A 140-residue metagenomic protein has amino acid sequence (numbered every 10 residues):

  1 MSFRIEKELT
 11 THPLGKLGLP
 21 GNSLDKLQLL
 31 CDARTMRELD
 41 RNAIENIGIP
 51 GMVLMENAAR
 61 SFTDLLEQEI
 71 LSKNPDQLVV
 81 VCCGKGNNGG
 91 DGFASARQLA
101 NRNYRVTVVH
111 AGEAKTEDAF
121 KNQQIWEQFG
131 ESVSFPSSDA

Functional and structural regions predicted by a protein language model:
M1-C31, L71-A140: Glycine-rich phosphate/dinucleotide-binding loop and adjoining beta-alpha-beta core of small-molecule
D32-E38: Active-site-adjacent bridging/hinge elements
M36, L54-A58, N88-D91: Generic hydrophobic secondary-structure packing signal
R41, A59-D64, R97: Residues within alpha-helical segments
A43-N46: Intrinsically disordered, low-complexity polar regions and short flexible loop motifs
I49-T63: A glycine-rich, Thr/Ser-enriched phosphate-binding loop motif common to dinucleotide/cofactor-binding enzymes
T63-L71: Generic structural signal for well-ordered alpha-helical scaffold segments
